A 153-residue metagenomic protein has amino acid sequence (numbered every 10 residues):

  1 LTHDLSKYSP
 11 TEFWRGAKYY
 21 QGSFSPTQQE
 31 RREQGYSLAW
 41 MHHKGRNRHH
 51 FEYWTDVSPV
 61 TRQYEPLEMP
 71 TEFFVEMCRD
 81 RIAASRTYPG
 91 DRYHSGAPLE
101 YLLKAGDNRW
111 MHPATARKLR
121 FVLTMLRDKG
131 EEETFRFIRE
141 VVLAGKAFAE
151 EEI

Functional and structural regions predicted by a protein language model:
L1-I153: Metal-dependent phosphohydrolase cores
